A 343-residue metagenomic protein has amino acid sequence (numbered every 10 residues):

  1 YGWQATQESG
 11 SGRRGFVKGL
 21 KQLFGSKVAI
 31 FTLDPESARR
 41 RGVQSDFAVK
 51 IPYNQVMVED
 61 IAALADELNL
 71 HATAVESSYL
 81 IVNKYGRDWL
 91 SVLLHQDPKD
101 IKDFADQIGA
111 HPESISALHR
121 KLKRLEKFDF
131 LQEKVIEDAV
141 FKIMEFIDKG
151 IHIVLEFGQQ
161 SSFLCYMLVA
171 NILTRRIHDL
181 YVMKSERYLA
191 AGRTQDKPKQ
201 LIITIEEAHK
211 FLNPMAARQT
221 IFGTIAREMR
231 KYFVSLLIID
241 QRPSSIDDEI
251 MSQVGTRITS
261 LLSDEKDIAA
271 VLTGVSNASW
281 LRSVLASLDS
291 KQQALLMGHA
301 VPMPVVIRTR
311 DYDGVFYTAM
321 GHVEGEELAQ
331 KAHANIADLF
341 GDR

Functional and structural regions predicted by a protein language model:
Y1-T224, S290-A300: P-loop NTPase motor domains
Q7-G12, A170, T204, A226 (+7 more regions): RecA-like P-loop NTPase motor core of helicase/translocase proteins
R39, L164, G255, V305 (+1 more regions): Intrinsically disordered, low-complexity acidic/polar segments
K50, N54, Q132, L212 (+5 more regions): Generic, ordered loop/turn and secondary-structure boundary motif
Q55-E59, V75-S78, H178-V182, A226-K231 (+4 more regions): Glycine-rich loops and low-complexity Gly/Arg-rich segments that provide flexible linkers or classic glycine-based
E59-T73, Q96-D100, Y232-G255, T273-W280 (+1 more regions): Repeat-unit-sized solenoid/scaffold elements
A226-R308: Conserved ATP-driven motor cores of ASCE-family P-loop NTPases powering translocation/secretion/packaging/pilus
K291-R343: Conserved P-loop NTPase motor module
